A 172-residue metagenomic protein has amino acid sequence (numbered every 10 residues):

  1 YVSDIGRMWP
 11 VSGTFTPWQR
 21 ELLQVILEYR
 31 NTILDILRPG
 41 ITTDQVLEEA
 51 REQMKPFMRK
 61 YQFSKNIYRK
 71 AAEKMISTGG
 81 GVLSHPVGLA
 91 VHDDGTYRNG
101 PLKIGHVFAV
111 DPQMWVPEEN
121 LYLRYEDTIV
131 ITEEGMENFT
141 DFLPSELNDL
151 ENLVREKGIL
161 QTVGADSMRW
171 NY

Functional and structural regions predicted by a protein language model:
Y1-Y172: Active-site neighborhoods and metal-handling regions in enzymes and metal-associated proteins
